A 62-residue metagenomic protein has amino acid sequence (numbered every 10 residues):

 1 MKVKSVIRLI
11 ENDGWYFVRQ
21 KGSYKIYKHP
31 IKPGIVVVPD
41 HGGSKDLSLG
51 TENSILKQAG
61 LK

Functional and structural regions predicted by a protein language model:
K2-R19, I26-K62: Basic nucleic-acid-binding interfaces
